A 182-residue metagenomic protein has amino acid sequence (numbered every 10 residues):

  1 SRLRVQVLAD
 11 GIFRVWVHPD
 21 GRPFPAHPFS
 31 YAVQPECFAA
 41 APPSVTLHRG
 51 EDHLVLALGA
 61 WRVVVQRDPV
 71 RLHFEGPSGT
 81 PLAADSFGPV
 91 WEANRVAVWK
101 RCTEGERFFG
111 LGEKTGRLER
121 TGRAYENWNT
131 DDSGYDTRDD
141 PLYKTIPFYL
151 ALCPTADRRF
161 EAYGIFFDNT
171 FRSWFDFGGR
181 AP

Functional and structural regions predicted by a protein language model:
S1-P182: N-terminal accessory segment at the very beginning of proteins
